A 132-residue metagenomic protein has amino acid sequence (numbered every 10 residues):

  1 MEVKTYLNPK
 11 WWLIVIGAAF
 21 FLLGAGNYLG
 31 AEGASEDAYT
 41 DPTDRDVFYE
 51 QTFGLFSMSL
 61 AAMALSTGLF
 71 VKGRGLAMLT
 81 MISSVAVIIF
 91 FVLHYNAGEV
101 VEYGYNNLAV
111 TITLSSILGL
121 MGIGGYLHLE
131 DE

Functional and structural regions predicted by a protein language model:
M1-F20, L127-E132: Cytosolic juxtamembrane helix and N-cap/initiation of the first transmembrane helix
M1-W11, T40-F48, V71-R74, V101-Y105: Juxtamembrane loop-transmembrane helix junctions in multi-pass integral membrane proteins, especially the extracellular
G17-F56: Hydrophobic transmembrane helix segments
F20-A25, S84-N96: Aromatic-anchored segments of alpha-helical transmembrane domains
F48-S57, N107-I117: Alpha-helical transmembrane segments of polytopic membrane proteins
A62-V85: Juxtamembrane helix-break-helix junctions at the cytosolic face of small multi-pass alpha-helical membrane proteins
I89-V110, L127-L129: Membrane-helix boundary connector in multi-pass membrane proteins
S115-E132: Membrane-water interface at the C-terminal end of transmembrane alpha helices
